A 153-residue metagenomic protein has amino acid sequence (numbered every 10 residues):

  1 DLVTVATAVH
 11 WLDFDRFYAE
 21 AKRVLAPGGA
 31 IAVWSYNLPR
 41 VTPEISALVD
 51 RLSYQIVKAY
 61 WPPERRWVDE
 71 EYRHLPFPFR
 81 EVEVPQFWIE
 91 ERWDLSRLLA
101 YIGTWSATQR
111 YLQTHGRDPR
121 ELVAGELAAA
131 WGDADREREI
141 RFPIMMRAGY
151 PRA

Functional and structural regions predicted by a protein language model:
D1: Conserved acidic residues
T4: A conserved beta-strand element that flanks and buttresses the S-adenosyl-L-methionine
W11-V24: A short, conserved alpha-helix within the catalytic core of class I
D15, Y60-R65, R110-R117: A short, aromatic/hydrophobic, helix- or strand-capping loop or linear motif that either lines the entrance/gate
K22, A26-W93: Conserved catalytic/acceptor-binding region of the Class I
E70-A153: Conserved Class I S-adenosyl-L-methionine
